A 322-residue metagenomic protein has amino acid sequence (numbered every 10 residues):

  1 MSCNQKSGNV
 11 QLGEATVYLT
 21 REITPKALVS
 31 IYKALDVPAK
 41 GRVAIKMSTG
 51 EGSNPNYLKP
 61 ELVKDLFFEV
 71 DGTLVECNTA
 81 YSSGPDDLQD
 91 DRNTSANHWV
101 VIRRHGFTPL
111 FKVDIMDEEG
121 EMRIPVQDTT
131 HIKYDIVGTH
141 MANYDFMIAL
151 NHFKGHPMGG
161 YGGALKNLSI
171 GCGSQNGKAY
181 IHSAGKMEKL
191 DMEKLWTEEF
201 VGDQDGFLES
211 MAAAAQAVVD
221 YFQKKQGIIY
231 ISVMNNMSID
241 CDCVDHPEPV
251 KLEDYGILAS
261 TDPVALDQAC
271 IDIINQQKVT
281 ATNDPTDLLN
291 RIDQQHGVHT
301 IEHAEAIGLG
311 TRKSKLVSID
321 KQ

Functional and structural regions predicted by a protein language model:
M1-V10: Bacterial Sec-dependent N-terminal signal peptides
N9-K64, E69-Q322: Extended, low-polarity segments enriched in aliphatic/aromatic residues
